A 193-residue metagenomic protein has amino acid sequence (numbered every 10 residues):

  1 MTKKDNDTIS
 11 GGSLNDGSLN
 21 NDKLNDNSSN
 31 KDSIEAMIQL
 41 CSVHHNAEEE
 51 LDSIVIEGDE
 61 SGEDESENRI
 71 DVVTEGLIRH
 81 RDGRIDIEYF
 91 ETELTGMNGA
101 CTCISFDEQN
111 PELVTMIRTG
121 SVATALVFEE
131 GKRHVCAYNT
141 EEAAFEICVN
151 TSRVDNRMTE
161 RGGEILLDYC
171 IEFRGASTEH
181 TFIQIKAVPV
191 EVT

Functional and structural regions predicted by a protein language model:
T2-D5, I104-S105: Long, low-hydrophobicity ectodomains and other hydrophilic envelope-associated domains
D5-K31, S61-E63: Intrinsically disordered, low-complexity terminal tails and inter-domain linkers enriched for S/T/G/P/D/E
N30-R84: N-terminal structural module
S33-M37, R81-E88, E112-V114, R133 (+1 more regions): Short, hydrophobic/aromatic-rich segments at coil-to-beta transitions
L40-N46, I78-D82, E91-E93, G120-V122 (+3 more regions): Beta-strand elements of well-folded, non-transmembrane domains
E63-T124: Short, well-structured hydrophobic secondary-structure segments
R118-L166: Acidic, glycine-rich flexible loop segments
R157-T193: Mixed-charge, glycine-accented linear interaction segment located at domain edges/termini
